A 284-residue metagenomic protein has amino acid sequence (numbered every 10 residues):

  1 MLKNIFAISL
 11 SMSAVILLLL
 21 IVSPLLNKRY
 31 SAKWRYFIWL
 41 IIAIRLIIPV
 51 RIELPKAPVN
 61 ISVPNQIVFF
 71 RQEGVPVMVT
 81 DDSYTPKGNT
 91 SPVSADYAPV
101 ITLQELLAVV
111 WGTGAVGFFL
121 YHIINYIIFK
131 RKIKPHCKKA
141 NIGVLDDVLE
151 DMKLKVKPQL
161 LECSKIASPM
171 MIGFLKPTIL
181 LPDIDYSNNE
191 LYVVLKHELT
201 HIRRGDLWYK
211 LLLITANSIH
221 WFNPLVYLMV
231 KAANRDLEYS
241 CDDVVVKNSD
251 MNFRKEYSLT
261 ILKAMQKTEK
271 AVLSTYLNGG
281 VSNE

Functional and structural regions predicted by a protein language model:
M1-G117, K134, E150-D151, K155 (+1 more regions): Hydrophobic membrane-embedded segments
N27-K28, A32, A57, Y126-C137 (+4 more regions): Transmembrane helix-loop junctions in multipass membrane proteins, especially transporters and channels
F37, E53, P92-Y186, N234: Juxtamembrane/interface helices at transmembrane-helix boundaries
H136-I142, K153-L154, R203, L228-N283: Short helix/loop segments within enzyme catalytic domains that coordinate or immediately flank catalytic cofactors
G173-L195, G279-E284: Hydrophobic alpha-helical transmembrane segments and immediately flanking/interface helices in integral membrane
V193-D206, L213, C241-D242: Active-site recognition of the HExxH zinc-binding catalytic motif
R204-N234: A Zn2+-metalloprotease active-site environment signal
